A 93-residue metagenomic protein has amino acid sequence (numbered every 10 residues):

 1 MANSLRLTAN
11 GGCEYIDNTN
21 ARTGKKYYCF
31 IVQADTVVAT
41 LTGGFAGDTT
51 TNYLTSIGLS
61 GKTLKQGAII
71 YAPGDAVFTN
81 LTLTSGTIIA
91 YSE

Functional and structural regions predicted by a protein language model:
M1-A21: N-terminal, charge-rich interaction modules
A2-S4, V38, T51, S56 (+1 more regions): Generic N-terminal initiation segments characterized by hydrophobic and/or small/turn-forming residues
R6, R22-K25, K62-K65: Surface-exposed charge patches in extracellular/virion surface proteins
G11-D17, S56-T79, I89-E93: Beta-sandwich interaction modules
E14-T40: Beta-rich globular "head" domains
V37-L54, T87-E93: Short, surface-exposed beta-strand/strand-loop-strand elements in extracellular ectodomains
